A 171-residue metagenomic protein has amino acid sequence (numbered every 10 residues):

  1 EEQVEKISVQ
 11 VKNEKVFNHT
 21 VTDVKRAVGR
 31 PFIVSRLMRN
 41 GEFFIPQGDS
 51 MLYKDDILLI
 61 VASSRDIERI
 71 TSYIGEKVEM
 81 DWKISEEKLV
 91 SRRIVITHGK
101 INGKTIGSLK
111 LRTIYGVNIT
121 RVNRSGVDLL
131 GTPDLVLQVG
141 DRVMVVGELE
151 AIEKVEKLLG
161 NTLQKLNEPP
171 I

Functional and structural regions predicted by a protein language model:
E1-I171: Cytosolic regulatory regions of ion transport systems
